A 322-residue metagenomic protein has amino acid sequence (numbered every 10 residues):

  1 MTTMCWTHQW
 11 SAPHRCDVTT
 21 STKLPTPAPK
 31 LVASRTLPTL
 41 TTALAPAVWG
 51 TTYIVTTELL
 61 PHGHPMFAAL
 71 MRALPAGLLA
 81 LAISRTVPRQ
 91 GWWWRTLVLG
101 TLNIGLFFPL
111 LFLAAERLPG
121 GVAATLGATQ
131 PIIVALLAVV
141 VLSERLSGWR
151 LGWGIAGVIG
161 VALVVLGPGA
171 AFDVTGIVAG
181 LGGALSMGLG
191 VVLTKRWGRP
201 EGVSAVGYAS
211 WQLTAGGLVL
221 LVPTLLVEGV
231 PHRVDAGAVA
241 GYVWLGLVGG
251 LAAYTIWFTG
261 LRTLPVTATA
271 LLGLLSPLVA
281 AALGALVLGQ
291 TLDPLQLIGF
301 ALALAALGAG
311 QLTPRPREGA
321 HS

Functional and structural regions predicted by a protein language model:
M1-L70, I159, G169-R196, L218-V219 (+2 more regions): Glycine-/small-residue-enriched transmembrane alpha-helix faces in small-molecule transporters and effluxers
V48-T56, L81-G127, A135-L137, L163 (+1 more regions): Specific transmembrane alpha-helical segments of multi-pass solute transporters/efflux pumps, especially DMT/EamA
I54-H62, E116, A162-T175, T224-Y242 (+1 more regions): Membrane-interface helix termini and inter-helical loops of multi-pass transporters
L59, A68, R72, A114 (+6 more regions): Hydrophobic/aromatic residues within transmembrane alpha-helices of multi-pass small-molecule transporters
F67-L78, F108, F112-R145, R150-G154 (+2 more regions): Specific alpha-helical transmembrane segments that line the substrate/conduction pathway and gating interfaces
A69-M71, A123-T129, L193-G217, L247-L286: Helix-helix packing/entry segments at the starts of transmembrane helices
L74, A80, L137, L146-P168 (+5 more regions): Hydrophobic transmembrane alpha-helices of multi-pass small-molecule transport proteins
A76-A80, V134-A135, G154, A171-E228 (+2 more regions): Transmembrane alpha-helical segments that form core, pore/gating elements of small-molecule transporters/exporters
